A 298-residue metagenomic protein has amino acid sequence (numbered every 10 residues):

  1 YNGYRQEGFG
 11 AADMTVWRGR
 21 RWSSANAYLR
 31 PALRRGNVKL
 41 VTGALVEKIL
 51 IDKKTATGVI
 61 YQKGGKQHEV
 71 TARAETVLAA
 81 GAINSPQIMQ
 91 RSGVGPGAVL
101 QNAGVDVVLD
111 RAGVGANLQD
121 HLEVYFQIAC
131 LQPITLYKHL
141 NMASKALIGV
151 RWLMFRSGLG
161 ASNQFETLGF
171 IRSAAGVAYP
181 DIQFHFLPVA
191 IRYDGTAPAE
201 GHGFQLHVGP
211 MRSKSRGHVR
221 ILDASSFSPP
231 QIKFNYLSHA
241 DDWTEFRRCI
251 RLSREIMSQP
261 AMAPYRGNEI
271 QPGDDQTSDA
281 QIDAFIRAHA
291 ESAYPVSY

Functional and structural regions predicted by a protein language model:
Y1, G104-G113: A short alpha-helix-loop-beta-strand transition element characteristic of N-terminal alpha/beta dinucleotide-binding
Y1-D52, A56, Q62, Y125-G149 (+2 more regions): Conserved redox-cofactor binding core of oxidoreductases
Y1-R5, F9-A11, D52, T57-G58 (+2 more regions): FAD-dependent oxidoreductase catalytic-site/capping-region signature
K39-V41, V108-D110, H185: General small-molecule cofactor/ligand-binding pocket signal
G65-A80: Core beta-strand elements of the Rossmann-like FAD/NAD(P) dinucleotide-binding domain in flavoenzyme oxidoreductases
L78-A103, F126: Flavin (primarily FAD) binding-site architecture
H121-E123: Catalytic cores of eukaryotic secretory-pathway lumenal/extracellular enzymes that build and remodel glycoconjugates
